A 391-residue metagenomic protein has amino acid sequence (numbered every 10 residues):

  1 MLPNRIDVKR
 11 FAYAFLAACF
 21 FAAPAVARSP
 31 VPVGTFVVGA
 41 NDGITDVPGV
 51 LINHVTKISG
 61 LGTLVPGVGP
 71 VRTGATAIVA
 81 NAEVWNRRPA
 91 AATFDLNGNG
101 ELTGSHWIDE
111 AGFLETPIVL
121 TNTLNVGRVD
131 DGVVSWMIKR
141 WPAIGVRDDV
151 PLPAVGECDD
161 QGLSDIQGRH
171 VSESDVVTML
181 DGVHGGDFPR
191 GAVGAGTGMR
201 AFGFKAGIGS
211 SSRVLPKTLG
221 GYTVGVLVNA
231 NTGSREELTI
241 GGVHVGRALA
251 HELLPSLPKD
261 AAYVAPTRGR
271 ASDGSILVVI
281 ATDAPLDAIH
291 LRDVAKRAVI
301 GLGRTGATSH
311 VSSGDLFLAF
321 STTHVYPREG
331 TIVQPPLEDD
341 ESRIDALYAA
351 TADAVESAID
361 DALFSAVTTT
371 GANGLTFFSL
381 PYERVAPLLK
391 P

Functional and structural regions predicted by a protein language model:
M1-K9: N-terminal secretory signal peptides that target proteins for export/translocation
A12-A23: Bacterial N-terminal signal peptides
V26-P391: Alpha/propeptide regions of enzymes that mature by internal proteolysis
